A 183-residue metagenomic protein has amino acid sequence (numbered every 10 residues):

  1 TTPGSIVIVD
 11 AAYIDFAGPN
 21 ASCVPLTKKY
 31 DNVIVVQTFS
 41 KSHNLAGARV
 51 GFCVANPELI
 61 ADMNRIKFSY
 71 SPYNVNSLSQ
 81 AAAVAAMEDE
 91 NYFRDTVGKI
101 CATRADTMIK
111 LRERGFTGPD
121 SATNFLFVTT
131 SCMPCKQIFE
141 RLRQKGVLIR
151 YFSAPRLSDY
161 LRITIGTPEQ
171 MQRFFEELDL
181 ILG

Functional and structural regions predicted by a protein language model:
T1-V7, A11-L45, L59: Active-site pre-lysine segment of PLP-dependent enzymes
I6, T117, L148: Residue-level detector of anion-binding/catalytic polar loops
N32-R112, F116-P119: PLP-dependent aminotransferase class I/II
G47, A122, R156-D159: Short acidic/glycine-enriched loop/turn segments that link adjacent beta-strands
A55, V128-C132, I165-T167: Short beta-strand-to-loop capping motifs
I100-C101, K110-K145, L161: Conserved PLP-binding catalytic core of the aspartate aminotransferase-like
E140-R150, A154-G183: PLP-dependent enzyme catalytic core of the Aspartate aminotransferase-like
